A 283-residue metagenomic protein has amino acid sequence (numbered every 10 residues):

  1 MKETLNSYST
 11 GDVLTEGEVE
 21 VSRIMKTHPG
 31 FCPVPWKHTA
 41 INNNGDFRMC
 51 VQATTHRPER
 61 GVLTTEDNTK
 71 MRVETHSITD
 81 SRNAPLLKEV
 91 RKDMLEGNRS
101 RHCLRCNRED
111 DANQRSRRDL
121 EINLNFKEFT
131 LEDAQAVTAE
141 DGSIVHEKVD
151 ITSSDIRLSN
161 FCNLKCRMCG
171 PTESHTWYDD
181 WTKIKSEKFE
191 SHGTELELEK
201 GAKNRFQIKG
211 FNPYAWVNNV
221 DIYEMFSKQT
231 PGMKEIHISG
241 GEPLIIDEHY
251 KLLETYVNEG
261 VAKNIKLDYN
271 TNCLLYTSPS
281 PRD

Functional and structural regions predicted by a protein language model:
K2-V19, Q52-D110: C-terminal accessory region of radical SAM enzymes
E20-C32: Short, basic/aromatic recognition patches
V34, R105-R108, M168: Short, cysteine/histidine-rich loop/knuckle motifs that typically chelate Zn2+
K37-F47, I144-T172, K234-H237: N-terminal pre-triad scaffold of radical SAM enzymes
M49-R57, I156-W216: Canonical Radical SAM [4Fe-4S] cluster-binding loop centered on the CxxxCxxC motif and its immediate flanking residues
Q114-T152, C162-L164, K185: Recognition helices and adjacent regulatory flanks at domain boundaries
Y276-D283: Conserved small/polar residues in nucleotide/adenosyl-binding loops
